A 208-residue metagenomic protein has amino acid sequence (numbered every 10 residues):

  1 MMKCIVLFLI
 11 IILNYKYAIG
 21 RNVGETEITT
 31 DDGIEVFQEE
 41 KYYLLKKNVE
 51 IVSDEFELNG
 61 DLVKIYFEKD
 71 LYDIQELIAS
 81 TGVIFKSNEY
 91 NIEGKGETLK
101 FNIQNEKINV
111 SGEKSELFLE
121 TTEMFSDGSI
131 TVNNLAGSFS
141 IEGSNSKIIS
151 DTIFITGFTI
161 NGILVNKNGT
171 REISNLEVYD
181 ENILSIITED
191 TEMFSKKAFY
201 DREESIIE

Functional and structural regions predicted by a protein language model:
C4-L13: Sec-dependent N-terminal signal peptides
Y17-E208: N-terminal amphipathic/hydrophobic interface segments
